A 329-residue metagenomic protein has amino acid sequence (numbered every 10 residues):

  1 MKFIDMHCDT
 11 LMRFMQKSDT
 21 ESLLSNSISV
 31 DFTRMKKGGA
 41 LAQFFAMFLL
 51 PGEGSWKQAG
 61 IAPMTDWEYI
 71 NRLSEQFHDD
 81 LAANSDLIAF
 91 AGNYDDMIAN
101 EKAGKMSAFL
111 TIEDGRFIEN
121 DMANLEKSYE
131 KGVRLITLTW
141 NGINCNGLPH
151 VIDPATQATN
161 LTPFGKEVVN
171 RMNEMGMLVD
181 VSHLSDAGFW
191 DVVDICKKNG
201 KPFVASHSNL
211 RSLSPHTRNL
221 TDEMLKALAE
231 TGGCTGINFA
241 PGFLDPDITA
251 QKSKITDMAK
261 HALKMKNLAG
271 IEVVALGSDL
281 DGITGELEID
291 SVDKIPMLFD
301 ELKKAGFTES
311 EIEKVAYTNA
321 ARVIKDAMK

Functional and structural regions predicted by a protein language model:
K2-D5, A42, A89, S107-T111 (+5 more regions): Structural preference for beta-strand elements that scaffold enzyme active sites
H7, M35, N93, G132 (+5 more regions): Conserved, mostly hydrophobic/aromatic
S18-K37, M297-F299: Short catalytic helix/loop segments, enriched in acidic residues and glycine and frequently bearing histidine
S29, R34-M122, N141-I143, H150-K166 (+3 more regions): A metal-dependent hydrolase metal-coordination microenvironment
A59-W67, P149-E167, M175-L178, N209-T221 (+3 more regions): Glycine-rich tight-turn/loop motif centered on a GG-T
N120-E130, R134, I152-L178, H183-V204 (+2 more regions): Histidine/acidic residue-rich metal-binding segments in metalloenzymes
N238-F239, A269-V292: Short acidic/histidine-rich active-site segments
D290-K329: Mid-to-C-terminal alpha-helical segments outside catalytic/metal-binding sites
